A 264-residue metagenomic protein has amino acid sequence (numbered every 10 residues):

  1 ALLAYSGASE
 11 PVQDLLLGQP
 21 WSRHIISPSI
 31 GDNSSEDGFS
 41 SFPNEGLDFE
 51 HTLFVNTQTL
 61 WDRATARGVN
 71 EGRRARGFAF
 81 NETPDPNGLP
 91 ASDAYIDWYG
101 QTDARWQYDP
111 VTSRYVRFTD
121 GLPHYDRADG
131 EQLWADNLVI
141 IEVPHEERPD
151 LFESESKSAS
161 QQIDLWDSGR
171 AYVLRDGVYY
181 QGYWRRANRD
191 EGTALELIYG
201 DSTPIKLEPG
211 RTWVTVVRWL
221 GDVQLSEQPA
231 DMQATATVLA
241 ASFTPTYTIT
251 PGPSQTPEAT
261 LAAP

Functional and structural regions predicted by a protein language model:
A1, A263-P264: Accessible peptide chain termini
A1-F243, Y247: A surface/extracellular/periplasmic glyco- and lipid-processing/surface-interacting theme
V238-A263: Extracellular mucin-like PTS domains
